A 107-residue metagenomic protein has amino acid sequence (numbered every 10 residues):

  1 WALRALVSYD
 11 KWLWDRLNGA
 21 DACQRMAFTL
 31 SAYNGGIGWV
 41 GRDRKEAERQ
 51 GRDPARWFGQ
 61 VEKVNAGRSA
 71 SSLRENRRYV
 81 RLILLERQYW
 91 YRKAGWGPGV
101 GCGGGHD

Functional and structural regions predicted by a protein language model:
W1-S8, W12-D107: Non-catalytic cell-wall polysaccharide-engagement segments
